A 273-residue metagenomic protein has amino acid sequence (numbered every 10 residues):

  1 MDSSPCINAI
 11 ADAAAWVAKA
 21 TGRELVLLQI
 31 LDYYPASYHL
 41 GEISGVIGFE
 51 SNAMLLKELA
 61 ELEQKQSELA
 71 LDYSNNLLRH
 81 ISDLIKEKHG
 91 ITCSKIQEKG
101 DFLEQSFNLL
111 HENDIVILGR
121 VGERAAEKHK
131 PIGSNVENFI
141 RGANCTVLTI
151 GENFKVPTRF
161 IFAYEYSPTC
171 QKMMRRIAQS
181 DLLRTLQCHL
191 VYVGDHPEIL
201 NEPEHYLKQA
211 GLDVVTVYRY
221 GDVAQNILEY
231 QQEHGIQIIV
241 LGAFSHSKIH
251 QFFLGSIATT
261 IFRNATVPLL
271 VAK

Functional and structural regions predicted by a protein language model:
M1-L59, K155-Y218: Small/aliphatic-rich secondary-structure junction motif
C6-A20, K95, K99-F154, Q231-K273: Gly/Ser-rich helix-loop-strand patches that form or flank binding pockets for ribonucleotide-derived cofactors
W16, H80-D83, N108, N138 (+3 more regions): Alpha-helical scaffolding segments of alpha/beta enzyme cores, especially the outer helices of TIM-barrel or partial
L27, S94-Q97, T149, L190 (+2 more regions): A structural preference for short, hydrophobic beta-strand core positions in alpha/beta folds
D32-P35, S44, K65-V116, Q209-F253 (+1 more regions): Structural beta-alpha unit
L56-E61, K86-K88: Short, basic/glycine-rich phosphate-binding loops at helix/coil junctions that contact nucleotide phosphates
L69, P131, E165-T169: Alpha-helix N-cap and loop-to-helix initiation/capping positions
